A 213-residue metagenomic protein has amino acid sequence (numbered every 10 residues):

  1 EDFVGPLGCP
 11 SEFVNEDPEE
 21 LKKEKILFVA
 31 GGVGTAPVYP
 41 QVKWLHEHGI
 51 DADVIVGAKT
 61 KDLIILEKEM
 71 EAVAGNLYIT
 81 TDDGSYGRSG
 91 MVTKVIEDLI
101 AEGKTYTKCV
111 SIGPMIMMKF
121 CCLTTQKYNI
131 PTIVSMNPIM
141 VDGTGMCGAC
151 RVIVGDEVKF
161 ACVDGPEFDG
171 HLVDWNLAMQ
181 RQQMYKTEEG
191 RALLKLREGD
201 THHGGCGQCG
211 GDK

Functional and structural regions predicted by a protein language model:
E1-V141: FNR/FR-type flavoprotein reductase catalytic core
D17, E67, L99, G143 (+4 more regions): Charge-rich, low-complexity amphipathic helices in intrinsically disordered tails/linkers adjacent to domains
T35-P37, M115-I116, N137-E167, T201-K213: Local cysteine-cluster metal-coordination motifs and their immediate loop/turn environment, predominantly Fe-S cluster
H46-H48, H171, H202-H203: Histidine (H) residue identity feature
C122, G145, V173-D174: Short acidic, glycine/serine/threonine-rich loops at helix termini
I153-T187: Non-heme iron-sulfur electron-transfer modules
Q182-K213: Long, charge-rich boundary regions
